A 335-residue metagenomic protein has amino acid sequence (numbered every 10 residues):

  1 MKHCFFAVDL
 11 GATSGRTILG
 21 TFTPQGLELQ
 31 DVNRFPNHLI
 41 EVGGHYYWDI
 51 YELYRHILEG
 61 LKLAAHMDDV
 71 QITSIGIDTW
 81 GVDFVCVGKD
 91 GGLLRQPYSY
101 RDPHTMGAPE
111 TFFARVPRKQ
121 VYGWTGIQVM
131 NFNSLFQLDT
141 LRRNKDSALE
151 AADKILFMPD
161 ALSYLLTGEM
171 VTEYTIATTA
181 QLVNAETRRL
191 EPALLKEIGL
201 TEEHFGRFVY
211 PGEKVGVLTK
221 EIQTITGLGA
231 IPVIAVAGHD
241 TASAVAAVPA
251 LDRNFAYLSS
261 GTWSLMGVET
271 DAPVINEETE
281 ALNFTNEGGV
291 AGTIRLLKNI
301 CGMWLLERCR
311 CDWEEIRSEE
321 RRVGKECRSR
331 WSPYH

Functional and structural regions predicted by a protein language model:
M1-R95, G123, Q223-V233: N-terminal glycine/serine-rich phosphate-binding loop of ATP-dependent small-molecule kinases, especially carbohydrate
K2, F6-A7, L19-T21, M106 (+7 more regions): Active-site core segments that coordinate phosphate-bearing ligands/cofactors across diverse enzyme families
N37-H45, Q120-V121, V171-T178, T201-H204: Gly-rich Lys/Arg/Thr-decorated short loops/hinges at beta-loop-alpha junctions or inter-strand turns that position
I57-T73, N144-L149, P192-L200: Phosphate/pyrophosphate-binding loops at sites that engage ATP/ADP/AMP, CoA/4′-phosphopantetheine, polyphosphate
H66-Y100, T125-S134, P159, S163-N184 (+1 more regions): Short beta-strand-loop/turn "lid" adjacent to the catalytic site in phosphate-handling enzymes
G206-K214, R322: Short linear loop/turn motifs
